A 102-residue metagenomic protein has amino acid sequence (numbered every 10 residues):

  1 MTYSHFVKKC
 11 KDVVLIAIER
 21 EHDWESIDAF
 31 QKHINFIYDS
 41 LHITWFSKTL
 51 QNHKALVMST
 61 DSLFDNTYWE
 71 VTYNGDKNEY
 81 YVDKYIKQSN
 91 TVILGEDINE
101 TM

Functional and structural regions predicted by a protein language model:
M1-A29: N-terminal trafficking/processing presequences and adjacent post-cleavage segments of proteins routed to secretion
S4-V7, D23, D39, Y81-V82 (+1 more regions): Compositionally biased, intrinsically disordered low-complexity regions enriched in proline and serine
K32-Y38: Basic, Lys/Arg-enriched alpha-helical interface segments
Y38-E79: Amphipathic, interaction-prone secondary-structure segments
L63-M102: Short, compact, well-ordered microdomains
